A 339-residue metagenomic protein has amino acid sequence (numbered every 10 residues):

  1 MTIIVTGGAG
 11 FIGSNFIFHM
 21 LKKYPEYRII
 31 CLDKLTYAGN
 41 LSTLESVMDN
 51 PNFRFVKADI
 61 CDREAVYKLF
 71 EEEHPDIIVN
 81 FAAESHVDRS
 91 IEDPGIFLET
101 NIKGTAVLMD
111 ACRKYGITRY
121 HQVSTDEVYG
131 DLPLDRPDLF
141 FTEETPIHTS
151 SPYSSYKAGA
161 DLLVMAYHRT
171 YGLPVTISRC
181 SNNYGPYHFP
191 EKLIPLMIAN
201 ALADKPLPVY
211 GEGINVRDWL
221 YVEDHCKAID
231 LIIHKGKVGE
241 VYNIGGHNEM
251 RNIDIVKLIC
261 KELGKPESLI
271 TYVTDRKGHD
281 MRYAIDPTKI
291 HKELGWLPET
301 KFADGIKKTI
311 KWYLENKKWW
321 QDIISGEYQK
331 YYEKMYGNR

Functional and structural regions predicted by a protein language model:
M1-N183, K308, Y313-N316, D322 (+1 more regions): N-terminal Rossmann-like NAD(P)+-binding domain of SDR-like oxidoreductases, especially those catalyzing
I3, H19, I29, A58 (+2 more regions): C-terminal substrate-binding subdomain of Rossmann-fold SDR/epimerase-dehydratase oxidoreductases
I12, A38-G39, E64, H188 (+2 more regions): Residues that form or flank phosphate/diphosphate-binding pockets in enzymes that use nucleotide phosphates
L35, N182-G185, N215-V216, R276-K277: Short histidine/acidic/glycine/proline-rich micro-motifs that form metal- and phosphate-coordinating active-site loops
L41-L44, L132-D135, H188-E191, I255-V256 (+1 more regions): Short aromatic-enriched loop/helix-cap "lid" or pocket-rim segments at secondary-structure transitions that line
V47, D135-R136, P190-I198, T274: A glycine/serine/threonine-rich, flexible loop-to-helix segment that serves as the NAD(P) cofactor-binding "lid"
P137, T149-Y156, P186, P190-I194 (+1 more regions): The catalytic Tyr-centered alpha-helix of NAD(P)H-dependent dehydrogenases
G159, L163, Y167, M197 (+2 more regions): Hydrophobic alpha-helix immediately C-terminal to the catalytic Tyr-X-X-X-Lys motif of short-chain
